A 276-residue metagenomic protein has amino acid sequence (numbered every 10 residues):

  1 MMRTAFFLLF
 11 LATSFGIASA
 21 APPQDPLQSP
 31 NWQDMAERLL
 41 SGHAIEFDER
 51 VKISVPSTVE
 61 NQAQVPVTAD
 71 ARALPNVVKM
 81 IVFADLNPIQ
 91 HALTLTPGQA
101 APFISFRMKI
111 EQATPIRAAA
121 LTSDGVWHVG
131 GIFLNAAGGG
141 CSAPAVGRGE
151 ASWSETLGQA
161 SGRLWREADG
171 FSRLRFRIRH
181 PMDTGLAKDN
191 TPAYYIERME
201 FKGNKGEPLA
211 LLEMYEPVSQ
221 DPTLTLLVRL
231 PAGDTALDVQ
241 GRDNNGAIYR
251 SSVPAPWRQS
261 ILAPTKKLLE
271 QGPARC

Functional and structural regions predicted by a protein language model:
A5-G16: Bacterial N-terminal signal peptides
Q33-Q62, E150-A168, R179: N-terminal edge beta-strand
A63-V67, G170-L174: Structural beta-strand segments of beta-rich domains
G98-S105, E216-L227: Aromatic sugar-binding surface patches on proteins that engage polysaccharides or sugar-phosphate polymers
R107-A113, V228-D234: Surface-exposed, short loops/turns at beta-strand junctions within beta-sandwich domains
T122-G130, R242-S251: Short acidic/polar inter-strand loop motif in beta-rich domains
F133-G139, P254-S260: Short beta-strand edge segments in extracellular beta-sheet folds
R177-T191: Short amphipathic, basic-aromatic surface patches that mediate peripheral association with negatively charged
